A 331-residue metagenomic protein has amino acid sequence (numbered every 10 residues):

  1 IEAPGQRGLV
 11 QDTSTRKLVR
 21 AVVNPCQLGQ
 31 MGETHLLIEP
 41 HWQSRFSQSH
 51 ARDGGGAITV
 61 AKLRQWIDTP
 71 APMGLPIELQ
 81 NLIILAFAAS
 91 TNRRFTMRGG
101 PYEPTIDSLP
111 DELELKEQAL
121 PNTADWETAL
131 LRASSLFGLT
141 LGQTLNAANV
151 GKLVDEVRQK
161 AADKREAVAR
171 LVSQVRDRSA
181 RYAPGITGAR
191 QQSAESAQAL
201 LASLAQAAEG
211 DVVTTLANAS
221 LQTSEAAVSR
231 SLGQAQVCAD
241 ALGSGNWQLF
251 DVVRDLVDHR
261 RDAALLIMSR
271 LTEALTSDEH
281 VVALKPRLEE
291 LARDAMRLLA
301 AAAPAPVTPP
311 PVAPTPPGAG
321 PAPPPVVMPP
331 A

Functional and structural regions predicted by a protein language model:
I1-A331: Extended alpha-helical interface modules used as scaffolds for assembling large macromolecular complexes
